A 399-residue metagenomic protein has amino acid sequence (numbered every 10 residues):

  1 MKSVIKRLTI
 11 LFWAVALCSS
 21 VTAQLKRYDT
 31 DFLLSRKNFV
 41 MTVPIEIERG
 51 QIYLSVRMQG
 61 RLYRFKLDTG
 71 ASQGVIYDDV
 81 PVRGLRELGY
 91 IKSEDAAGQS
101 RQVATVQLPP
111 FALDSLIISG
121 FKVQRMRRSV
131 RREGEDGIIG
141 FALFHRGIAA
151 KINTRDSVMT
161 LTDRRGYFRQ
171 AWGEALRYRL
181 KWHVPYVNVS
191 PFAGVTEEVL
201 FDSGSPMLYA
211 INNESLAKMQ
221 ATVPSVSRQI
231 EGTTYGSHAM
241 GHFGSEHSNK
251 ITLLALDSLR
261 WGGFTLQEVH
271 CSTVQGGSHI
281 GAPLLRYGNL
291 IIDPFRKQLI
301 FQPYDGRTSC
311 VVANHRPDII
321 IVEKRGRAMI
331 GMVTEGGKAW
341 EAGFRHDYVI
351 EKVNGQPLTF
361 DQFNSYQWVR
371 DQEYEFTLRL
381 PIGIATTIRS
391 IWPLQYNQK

Functional and structural regions predicted by a protein language model:
M1-Y28: Bacterial Sec-dependent N-terminal signal peptides
A23-K399: Pepsin/retropepsin-fold aspartyl endopeptidases
